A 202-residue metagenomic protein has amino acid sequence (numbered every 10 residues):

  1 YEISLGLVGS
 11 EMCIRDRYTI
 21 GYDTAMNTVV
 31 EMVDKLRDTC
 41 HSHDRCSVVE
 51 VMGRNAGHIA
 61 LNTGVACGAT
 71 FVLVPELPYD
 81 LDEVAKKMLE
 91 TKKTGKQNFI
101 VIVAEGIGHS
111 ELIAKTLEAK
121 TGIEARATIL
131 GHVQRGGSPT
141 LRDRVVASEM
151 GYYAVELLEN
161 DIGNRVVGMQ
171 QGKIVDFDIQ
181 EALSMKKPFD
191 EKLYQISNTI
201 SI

Functional and structural regions predicted by a protein language model:
Y1-I3, L7-I14: Short, small-residue-biased leader/transition segments that mark boundaries at the very start of proteins
S10-E11, Y79-L81, H132-G136: Short gly/pro/ser/thr-enriched loop/turn and capping motifs at secondary-structure boundaries
R15-T24, S138-R144: Short beta-strand elements at the ligand-binding edges of bilobed clamshell
I20-E124, T128: Accessory alpha-helical/coil subdomains and C-terminal extensions that flank or cap enzyme catalytic cores
T116-K120, G136-S148, V155-E159: Catalytic, metal-anchored helix/loop core of enzyme active sites in primary metabolism
E124-R126, I162-R165: A short pocket-lining beta-strand/turn micro-motif at the edge of beta-sheets
R165-I202: Phosphate-binding loop/pocket of nucleotide- and phosphate-handling active sites
